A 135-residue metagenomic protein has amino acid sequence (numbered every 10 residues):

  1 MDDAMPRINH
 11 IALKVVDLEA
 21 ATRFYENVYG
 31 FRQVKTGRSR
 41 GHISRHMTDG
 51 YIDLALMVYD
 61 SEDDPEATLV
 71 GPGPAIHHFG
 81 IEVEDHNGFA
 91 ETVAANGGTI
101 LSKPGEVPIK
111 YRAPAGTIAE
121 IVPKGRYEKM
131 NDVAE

Functional and structural regions predicted by a protein language model:
M1-A20, I76-I81, G125-E135: N-terminal beta-strand motif that seeds the catalytic metal site of vicinal oxygen chelate
D2-A4, A90-E135: Vicinal oxygen chelate
M5-P6, L13-L54, L101, V107-K110: Core segments of cupin and vicinal oxygen chelate
R7-V16, R45-T48, A67-T92, V107-A113 (+1 more regions): Vicinal oxygen chelate
A21-F24, F89-V93: Hydrophobic side chains in well-ordered alpha-helices
G41-H42, E62-T68, E128-M130: A short, acidic/glycine-rich surface segment
G50-L54, S61-D63, H86-G88: Short, charged/polar surface micro-motifs in flexible loops or helix N-caps
A55-M57, E120: Conserved beta-strand in the GNAT
